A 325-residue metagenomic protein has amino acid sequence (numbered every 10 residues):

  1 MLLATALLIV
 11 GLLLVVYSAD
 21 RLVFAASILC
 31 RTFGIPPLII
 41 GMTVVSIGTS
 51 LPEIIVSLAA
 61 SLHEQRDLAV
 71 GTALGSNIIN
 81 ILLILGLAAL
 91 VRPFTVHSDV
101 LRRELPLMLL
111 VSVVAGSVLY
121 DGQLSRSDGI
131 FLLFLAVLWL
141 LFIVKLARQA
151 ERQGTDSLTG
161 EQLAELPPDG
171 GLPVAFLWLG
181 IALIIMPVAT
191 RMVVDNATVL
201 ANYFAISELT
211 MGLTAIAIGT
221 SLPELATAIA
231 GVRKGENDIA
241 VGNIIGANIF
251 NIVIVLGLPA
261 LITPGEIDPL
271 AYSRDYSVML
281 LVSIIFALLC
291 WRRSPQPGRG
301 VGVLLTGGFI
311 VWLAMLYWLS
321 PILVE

Functional and structural regions predicted by a protein language model:
M1-E325: Hydrophobic alpha-helical segments, chiefly the membrane-spanning helices and signal/signal-anchor peptides
